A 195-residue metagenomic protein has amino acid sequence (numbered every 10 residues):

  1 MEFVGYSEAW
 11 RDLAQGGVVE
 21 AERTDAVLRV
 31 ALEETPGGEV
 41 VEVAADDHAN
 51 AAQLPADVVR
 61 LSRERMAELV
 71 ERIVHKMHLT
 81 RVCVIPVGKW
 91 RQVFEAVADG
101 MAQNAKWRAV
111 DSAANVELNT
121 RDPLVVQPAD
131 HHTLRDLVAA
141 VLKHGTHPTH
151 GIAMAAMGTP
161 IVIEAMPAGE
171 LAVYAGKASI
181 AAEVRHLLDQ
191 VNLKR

Functional and structural regions predicted by a protein language model:
M1-R195: Structured alpha/beta or helical-core interaction and ligand-binding surfaces enriched in interleaved
